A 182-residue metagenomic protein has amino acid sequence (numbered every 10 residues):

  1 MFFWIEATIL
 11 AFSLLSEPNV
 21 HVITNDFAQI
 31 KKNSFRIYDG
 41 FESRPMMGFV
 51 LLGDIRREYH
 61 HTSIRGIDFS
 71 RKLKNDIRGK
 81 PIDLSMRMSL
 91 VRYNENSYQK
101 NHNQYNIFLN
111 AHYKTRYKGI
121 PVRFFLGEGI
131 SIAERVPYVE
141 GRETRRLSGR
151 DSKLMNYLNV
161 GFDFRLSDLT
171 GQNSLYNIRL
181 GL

Functional and structural regions predicted by a protein language model:
A7-K72: Short glycine/proline- and aromatic-enriched beta-strand/turn motifs that initiate or cap beta-hairpins
V20-K32, L73-I82, K114-R123, S167-L180: Short loop/turn motifs that connect adjacent beta-strands in outer-membrane beta-barrel proteins
Q29-N33, H61-R65, N101-I107, K153-V160: Residues that define the transmembrane beta-barrel architecture of outer-membrane proteins
F35-D39, L84-M88, F124-E128, L180-L182: Membrane-embedded beta-strand positions of outer-membrane beta-barrel proteins
D39-P45, R71, M88-N94, E128-E134 (+1 more regions): Transmembrane beta-strands of outer-membrane beta-barrel pores
M46-G53, S97-N101, V136-R142: Outer-membrane beta-barrel translocator domains and adjoining extracellular loop/strand segments of Gram-negative
L51-R57, Y93-Y98, R145-R150: Extracellular loop and loop/strand-boundary signature of outer-membrane beta-barrel proteins
I67-L73, I107-Y113, L126-E128, V160-L166: Residues on the lipid-exposed face of transmembrane beta-strands in outer-membrane beta-barrel proteins
